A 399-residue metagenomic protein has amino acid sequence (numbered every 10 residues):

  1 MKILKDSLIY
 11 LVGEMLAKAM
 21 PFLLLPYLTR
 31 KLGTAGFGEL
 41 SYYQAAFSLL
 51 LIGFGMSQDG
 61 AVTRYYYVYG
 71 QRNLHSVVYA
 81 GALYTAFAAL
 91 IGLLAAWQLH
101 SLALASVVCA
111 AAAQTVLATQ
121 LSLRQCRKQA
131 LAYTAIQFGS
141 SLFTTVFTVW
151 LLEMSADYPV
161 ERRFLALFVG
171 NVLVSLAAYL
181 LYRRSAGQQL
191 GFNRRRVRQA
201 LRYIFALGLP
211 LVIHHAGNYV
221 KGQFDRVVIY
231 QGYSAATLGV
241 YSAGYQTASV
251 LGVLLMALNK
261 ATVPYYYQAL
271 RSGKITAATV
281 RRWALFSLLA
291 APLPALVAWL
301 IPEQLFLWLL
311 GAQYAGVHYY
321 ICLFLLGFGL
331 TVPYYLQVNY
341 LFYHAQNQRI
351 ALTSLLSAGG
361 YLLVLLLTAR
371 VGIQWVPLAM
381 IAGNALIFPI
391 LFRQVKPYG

Functional and structural regions predicted by a protein language model:
K5-A17, Y43-L102, S272-A295: Membrane-water interface segments that mark the loop-to-transmembrane alpha-helix transition
D6-P21, Q137-T144, R163-A186, R195-P264 (+1 more regions): Transmembrane helical elements of multi-pass membrane transporters/channels
S7-M15, V108-C109, R124-W150, A278-A284 (+4 more regions): Alpha-helical transmembrane segments of multi-pass membrane transporters/permeases
P21, L25, L51-G70, A248-G273 (+1 more regions): Helix-loop junctions and terminal segments of transmembrane helices in multi-pass membrane transport/translocation
L25-L49, V160, Q199-L207, L211 (+3 more regions): Interfacial/gating helices of multi-pass transporter permease domains
T34-F37, A95-A110, L300-G329: Interfacial segments at transmembrane-helix termini and the short loops linking adjacent helices
A80-I213, L326, P333-N339, A351-L356: Hydrophobic transmembrane helix module of multi-pass membrane transport proteins
F164-S175, L355, G359, Q374-F392: Small-residue-rich transmembrane alpha-helices that serve as helix-helix interface/gating elements in multipass
